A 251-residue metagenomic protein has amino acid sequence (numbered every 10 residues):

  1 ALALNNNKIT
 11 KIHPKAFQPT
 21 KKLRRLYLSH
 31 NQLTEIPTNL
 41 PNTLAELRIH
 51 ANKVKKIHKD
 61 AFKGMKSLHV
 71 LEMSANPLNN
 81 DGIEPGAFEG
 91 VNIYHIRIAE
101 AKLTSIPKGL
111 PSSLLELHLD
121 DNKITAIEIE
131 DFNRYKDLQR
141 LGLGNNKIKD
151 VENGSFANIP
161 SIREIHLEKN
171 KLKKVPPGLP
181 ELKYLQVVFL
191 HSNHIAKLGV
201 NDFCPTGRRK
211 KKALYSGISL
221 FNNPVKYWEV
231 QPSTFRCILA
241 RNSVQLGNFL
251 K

Functional and structural regions predicted by a protein language model:
A3, Y27, R48, E72 (+7 more regions): Conserved positional slot within leucine-rich repeat
A3-P77, E84: A generic tandem-repeat structural signature
N7, L28-N31, N52, M73-N76 (+6 more regions): Consensus "Asn ladder" position of solenoid repeat domains
T10, L33-T34, K55, N79-D81 (+10 more regions): Leucine-rich repeat
I12-K15, T20, I36, I57-D60 (+10 more regions): Canonical leucine-rich repeat
Q18-K22, N39-L44, K63-L68, F88-N92 (+6 more regions): Leucine-rich repeat
N76, N80, S105-I129, N146-K147 (+2 more regions): A short, hydrophobic/aromatic-rich structural module that often spans a beta strand with its adjoining loop
N76-I83, V91-H95, R163-K251: Leucine-rich repeat domain C-terminal region
